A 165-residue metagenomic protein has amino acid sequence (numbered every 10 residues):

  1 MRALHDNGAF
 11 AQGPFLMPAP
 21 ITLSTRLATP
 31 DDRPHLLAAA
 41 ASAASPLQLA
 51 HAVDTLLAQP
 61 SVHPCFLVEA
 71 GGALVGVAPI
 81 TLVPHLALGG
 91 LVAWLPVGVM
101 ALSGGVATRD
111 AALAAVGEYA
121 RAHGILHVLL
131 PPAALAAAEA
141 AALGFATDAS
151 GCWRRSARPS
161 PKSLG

Functional and structural regions predicted by a protein language model:
R2-D31, R158-G165: Conserved N-terminal entry element of GNAT/NAT acetyltransferase domains
R33-T55: Conserved GNAT-fold acetyl-CoA-binding loop/helix
T55-L67, A87: A short helix-loop-beta-strand connector motif used in the catalytic cores of GNAT acetyltransferases and, in some
L67, A73-L82: Conserved beta-strand in the GNAT
G89-L102: Conserved acetyl-CoA binding element of GNAT-fold acetyltransferases
G104-E118: Conserved acetyl-CoA-binding loop-helix of GNAT-fold acetyltransferases
A120-A133: Conserved GNAT acetyl-CoA-binding A-motif
L130-A157, P161: Conserved active-site alpha-helix within GNAT-family acetyltransferase domains
